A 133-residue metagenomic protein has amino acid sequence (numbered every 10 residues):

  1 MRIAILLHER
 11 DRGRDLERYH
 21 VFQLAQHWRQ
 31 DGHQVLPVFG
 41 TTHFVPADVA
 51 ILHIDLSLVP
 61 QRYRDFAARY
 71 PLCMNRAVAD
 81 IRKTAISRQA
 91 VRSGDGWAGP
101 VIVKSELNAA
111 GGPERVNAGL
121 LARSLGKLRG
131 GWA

Functional and structural regions predicted by a protein language model:
M1-P71, A79-R82: ATP-binding N-terminal substructure of ATP-dependent carboxylate-amine bond-forming enzymes
L6, S57, A67-A133: Active-site nucleotide/adenylate-binding loops and adjacent lid/helix of ATP-dependent enzymes
